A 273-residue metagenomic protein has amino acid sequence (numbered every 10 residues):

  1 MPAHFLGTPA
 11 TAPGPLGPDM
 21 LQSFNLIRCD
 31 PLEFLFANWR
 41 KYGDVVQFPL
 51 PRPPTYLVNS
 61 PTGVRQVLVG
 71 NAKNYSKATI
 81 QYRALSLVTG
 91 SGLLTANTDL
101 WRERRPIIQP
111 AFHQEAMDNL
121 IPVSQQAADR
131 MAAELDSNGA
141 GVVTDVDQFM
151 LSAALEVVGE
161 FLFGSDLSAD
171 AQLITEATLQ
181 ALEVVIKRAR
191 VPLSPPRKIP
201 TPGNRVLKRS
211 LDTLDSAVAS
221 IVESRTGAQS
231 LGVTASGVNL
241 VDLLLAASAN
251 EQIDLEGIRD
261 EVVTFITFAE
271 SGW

Functional and structural regions predicted by a protein language model:
M1-D99, E103, P122-A133, S168-A169 (+2 more regions): N-terminal membrane-proximal hinge/A-helix region immediately C-terminal to the signal-anchor transmembrane segment
P2-T11, K77-Y82, L100, A116-W273: Cytochrome P450 heme-thiolate monooxygenase catalytic core
G92-L93, Q114-D118: A glycine-/small-polar-enriched, mobile loop at the entrance of the PLP active site in fold-type I
I108: Acidic-aromatic/histidine active-site loop/patch
